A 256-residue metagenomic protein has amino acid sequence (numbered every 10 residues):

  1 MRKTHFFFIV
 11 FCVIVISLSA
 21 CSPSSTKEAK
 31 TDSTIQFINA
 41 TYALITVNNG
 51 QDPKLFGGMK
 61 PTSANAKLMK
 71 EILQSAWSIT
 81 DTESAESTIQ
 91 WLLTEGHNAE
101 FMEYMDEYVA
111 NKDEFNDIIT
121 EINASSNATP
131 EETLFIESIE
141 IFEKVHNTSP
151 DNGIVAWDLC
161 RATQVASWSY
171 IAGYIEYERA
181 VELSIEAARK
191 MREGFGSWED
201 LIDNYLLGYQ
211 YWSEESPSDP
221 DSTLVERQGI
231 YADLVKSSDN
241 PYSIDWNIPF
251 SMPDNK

Functional and structural regions predicted by a protein language model:
M1-F8: Bacterial N-terminal signal peptides that target proteins for export
I9-V15: Hydrophobic helical h-region of N-terminal Sec-dependent signal peptides in bacterial secretory/periplasmic proteins
S17-A20: C-terminal motif of bacterial Sec signal peptides marking the signal peptidase cleavage site
S24-Y177, V181, I185-K256: Polar/charged low-complexity regulatory segments
